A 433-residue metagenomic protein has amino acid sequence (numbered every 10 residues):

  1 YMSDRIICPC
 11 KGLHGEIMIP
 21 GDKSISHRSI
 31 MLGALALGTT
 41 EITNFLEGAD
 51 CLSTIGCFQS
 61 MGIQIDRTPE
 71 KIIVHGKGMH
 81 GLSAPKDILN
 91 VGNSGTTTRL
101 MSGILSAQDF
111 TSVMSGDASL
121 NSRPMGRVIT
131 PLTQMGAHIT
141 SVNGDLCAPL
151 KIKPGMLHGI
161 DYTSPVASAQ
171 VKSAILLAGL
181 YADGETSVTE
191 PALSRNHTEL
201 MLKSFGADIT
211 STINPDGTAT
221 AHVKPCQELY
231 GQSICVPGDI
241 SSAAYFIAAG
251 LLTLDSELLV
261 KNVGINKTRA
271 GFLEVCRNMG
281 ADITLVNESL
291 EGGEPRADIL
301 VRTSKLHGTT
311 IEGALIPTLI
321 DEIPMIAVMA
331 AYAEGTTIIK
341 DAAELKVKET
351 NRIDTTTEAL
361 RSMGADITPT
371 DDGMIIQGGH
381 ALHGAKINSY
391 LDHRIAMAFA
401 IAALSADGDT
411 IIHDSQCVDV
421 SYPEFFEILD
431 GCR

Functional and structural regions predicted by a protein language model:
Y1-R433: Structural preference for solvent-exposed beta-strand-turn elements and adjacent flexible terminal/loop segments within
